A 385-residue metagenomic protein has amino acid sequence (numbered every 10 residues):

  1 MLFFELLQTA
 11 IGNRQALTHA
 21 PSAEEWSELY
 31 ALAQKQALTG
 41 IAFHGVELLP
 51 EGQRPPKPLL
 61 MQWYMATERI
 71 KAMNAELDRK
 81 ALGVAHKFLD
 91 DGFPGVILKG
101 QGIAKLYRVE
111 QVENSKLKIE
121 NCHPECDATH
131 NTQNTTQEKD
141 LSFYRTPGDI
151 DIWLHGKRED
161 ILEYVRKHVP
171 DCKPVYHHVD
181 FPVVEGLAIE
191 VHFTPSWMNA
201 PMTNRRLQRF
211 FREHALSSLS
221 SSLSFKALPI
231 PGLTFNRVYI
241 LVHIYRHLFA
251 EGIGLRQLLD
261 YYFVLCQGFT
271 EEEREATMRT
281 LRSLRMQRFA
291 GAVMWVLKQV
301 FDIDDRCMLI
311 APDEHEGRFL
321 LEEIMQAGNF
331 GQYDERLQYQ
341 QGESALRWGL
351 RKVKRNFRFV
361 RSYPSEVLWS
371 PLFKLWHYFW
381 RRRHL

Functional and structural regions predicted by a protein language model:
M1-Q111, S142-G148, W153-L385: Conserved NTP-donor binding/palm subdomain of two-metal-ion nucleotidyltransferases/polymerases, i.e., the charged
F3, I119-N121: N-terminal leader/targeting segments
S115-I119, T135: Intrinsic disorder
A128-D140: A cross-taxon signal for low-complexity, glycine/charged-rich
